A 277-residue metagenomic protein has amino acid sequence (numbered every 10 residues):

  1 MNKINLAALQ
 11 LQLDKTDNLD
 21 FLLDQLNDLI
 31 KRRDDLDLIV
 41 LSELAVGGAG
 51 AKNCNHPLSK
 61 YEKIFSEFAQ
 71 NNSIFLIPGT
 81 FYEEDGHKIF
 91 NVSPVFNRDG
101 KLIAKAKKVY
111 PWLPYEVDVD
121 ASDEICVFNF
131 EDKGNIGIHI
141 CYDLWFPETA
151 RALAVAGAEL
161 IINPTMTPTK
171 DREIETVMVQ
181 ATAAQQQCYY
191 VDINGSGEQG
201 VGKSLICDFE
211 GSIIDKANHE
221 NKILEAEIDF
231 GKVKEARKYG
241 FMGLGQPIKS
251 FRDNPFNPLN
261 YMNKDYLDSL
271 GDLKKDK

Functional and structural regions predicted by a protein language model:
N2-A8: Extreme N-terminal starter segment of soluble prokaryotic enzymes
A7, P94-F96, L205, L224: Conserved hydrophobic/aromatic positions in well-ordered beta-strands
Q12, N18-L22, L29, R33 (+5 more regions): Eukaryotic scaffold repeat domains enriched in small/polar residues
L13-I103, P168-A184, Y189: Cys-nucleophile CN-hydrolase/nitrilase-fold catalytic domain and related Cys-dependent amidase chemistry that acts on
I39, G134-I140, I162-N163, V191: Short hydrophobic-aromatic micro-motifs
P57-L76, W145-L224: CN hydrolase (nitrilase-like) catalytic-core segments centered on the catalytic cysteine and neighboring Lys/Glu
E84-E159, P168-V177, A181, Y239-M242: Active-site catalytic loop in hydrolytic enzyme cores
V127, G195-K277: C-terminal beta-strand edge segments of enzyme domains
